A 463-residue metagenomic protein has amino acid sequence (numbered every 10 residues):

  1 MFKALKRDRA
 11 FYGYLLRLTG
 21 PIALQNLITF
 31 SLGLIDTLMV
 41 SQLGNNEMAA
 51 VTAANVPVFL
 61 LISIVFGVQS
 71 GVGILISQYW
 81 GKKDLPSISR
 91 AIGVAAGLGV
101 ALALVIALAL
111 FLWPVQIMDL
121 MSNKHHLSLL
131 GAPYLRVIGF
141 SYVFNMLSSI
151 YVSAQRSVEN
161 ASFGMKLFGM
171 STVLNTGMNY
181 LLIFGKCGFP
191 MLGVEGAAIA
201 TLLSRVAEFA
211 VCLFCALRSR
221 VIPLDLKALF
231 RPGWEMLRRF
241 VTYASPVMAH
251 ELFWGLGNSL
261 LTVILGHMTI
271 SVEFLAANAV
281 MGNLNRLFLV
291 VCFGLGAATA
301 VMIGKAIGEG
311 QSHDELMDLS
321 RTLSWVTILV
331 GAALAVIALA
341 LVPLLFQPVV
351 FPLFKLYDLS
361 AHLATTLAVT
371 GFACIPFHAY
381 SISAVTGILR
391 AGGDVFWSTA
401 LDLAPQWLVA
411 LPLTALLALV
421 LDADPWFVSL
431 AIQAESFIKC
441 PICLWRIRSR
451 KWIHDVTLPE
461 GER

Functional and structural regions predicted by a protein language model:
M1-I22, I76-S141, F189-A244, I303-C374 (+1 more regions): Short alpha-helical transmembrane segments in multi-pass integral membrane proteins
R7-L38, Q42-L43, F59-G71, L75 (+6 more regions): N-terminal transmembrane alpha-helices
R17-D36, V137, S148, S171 (+5 more regions): Transmembrane helical elements of multi-pass membrane transporters/channels
L24, D36-V40, V51, I76 (+22 more regions): Hydrophobic/aromatic residues within transmembrane alpha-helices of membrane transport systems, especially the TMDs
L27-A49, M118-H125, L181-L192, L252-N283 (+4 more regions): Helix-terminus/linker motif at the lipid-water interface of multi-pass membrane proteins
M48-L108, N145-G164, L275-V342, A379-S398: Small-residue-rich hydrophobic transmembrane alpha-helices
L60-S63, N175-N179, F209-L213, R286-V290 (+3 more regions): Hydrophobic transmembrane alpha-helices of multi-pass small-molecule transporters
Q69, I138-R156, G164-T172, A197-C212 (+4 more regions): Short runs within selected transmembrane alpha-helices of multi-pass transporters and secretion channels
